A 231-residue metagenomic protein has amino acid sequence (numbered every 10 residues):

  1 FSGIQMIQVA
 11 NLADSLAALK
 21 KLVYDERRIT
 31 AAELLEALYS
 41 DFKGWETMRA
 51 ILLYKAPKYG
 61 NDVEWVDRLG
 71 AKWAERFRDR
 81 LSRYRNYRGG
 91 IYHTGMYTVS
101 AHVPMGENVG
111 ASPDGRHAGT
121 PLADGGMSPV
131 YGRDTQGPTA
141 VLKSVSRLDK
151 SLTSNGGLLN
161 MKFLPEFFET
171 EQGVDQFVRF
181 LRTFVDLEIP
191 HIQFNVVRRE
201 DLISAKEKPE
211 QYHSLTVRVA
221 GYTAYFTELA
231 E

Functional and structural regions predicted by a protein language model:
F1-E231: Acidic, glycine-enriched catalytic cores built around paired aspartates
